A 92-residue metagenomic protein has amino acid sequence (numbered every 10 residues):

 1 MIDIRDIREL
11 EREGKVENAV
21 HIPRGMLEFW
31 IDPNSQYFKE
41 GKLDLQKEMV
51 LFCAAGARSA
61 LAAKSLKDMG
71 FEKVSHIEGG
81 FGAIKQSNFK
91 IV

Functional and structural regions predicted by a protein language model:
I4-E48, A57-V92: Rhodanese-like catalytic fold shared by cysteine-dependent sulfurtransferases and DSP/PTP-type phosphatases
F52: Short, surface-exposed ligand- or partner-binding patches at beta-edge/loop junctions that are enriched in aromatics
